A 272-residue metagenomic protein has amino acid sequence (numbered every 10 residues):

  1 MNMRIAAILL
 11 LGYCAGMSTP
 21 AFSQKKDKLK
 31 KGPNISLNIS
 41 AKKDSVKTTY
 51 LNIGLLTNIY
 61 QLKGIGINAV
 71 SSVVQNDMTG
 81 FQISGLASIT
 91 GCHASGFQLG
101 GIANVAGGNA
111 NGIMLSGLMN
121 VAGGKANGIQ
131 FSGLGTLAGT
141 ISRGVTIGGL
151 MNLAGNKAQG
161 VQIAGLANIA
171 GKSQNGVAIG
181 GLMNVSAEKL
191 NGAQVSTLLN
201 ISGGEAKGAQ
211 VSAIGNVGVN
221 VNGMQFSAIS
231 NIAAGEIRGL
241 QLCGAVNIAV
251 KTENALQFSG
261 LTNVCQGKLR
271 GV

Functional and structural regions predicted by a protein language model:
M1-D27: Bacterial Sec-dependent N-terminal signal peptides
Q24-V272: Surface-exposed, glycine- and small/polar-enriched segments that build interaction surfaces at terminal
